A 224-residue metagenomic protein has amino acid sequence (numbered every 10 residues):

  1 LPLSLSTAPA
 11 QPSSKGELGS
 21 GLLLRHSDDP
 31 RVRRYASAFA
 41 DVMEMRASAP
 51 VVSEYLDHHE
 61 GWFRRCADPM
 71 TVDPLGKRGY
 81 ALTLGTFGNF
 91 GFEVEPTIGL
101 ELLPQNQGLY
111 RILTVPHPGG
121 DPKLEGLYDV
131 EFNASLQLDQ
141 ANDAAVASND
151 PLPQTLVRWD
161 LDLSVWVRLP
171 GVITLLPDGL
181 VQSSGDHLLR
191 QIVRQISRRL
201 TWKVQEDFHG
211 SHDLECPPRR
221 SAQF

Functional and structural regions predicted by a protein language model:
P2-E95: Hydrophobic ligand-binding cavity/cleft-lining segments
A38, V94-I98, D129-N133: Short, surface-exposed coil-to-beta transition loops
M43, T86-N89, Y128-E131, A145-S148 (+2 more regions): A general structural signal for short secondary-structure boundary/capping elements
E44-S48, G85-F87, L103-Q105, Q137-D139 (+1 more regions): Solvent-exposed residues in well-ordered beta-strands and their adjoining turns, especially edge/terminal strands
V51-S53, L100, L161: Hydrophobic pocket/interface hotspot
P74-L124: Glycine-rich portal/gate segments that line the openings of hydrophobic small-molecule binding cavities
K123-D186: Beta-strand/loop substructures that line and gate deep hydrophobic ligand-binding cavities in soluble
L176-Q223: A conserved amphipathic terminal alpha-helix motif
